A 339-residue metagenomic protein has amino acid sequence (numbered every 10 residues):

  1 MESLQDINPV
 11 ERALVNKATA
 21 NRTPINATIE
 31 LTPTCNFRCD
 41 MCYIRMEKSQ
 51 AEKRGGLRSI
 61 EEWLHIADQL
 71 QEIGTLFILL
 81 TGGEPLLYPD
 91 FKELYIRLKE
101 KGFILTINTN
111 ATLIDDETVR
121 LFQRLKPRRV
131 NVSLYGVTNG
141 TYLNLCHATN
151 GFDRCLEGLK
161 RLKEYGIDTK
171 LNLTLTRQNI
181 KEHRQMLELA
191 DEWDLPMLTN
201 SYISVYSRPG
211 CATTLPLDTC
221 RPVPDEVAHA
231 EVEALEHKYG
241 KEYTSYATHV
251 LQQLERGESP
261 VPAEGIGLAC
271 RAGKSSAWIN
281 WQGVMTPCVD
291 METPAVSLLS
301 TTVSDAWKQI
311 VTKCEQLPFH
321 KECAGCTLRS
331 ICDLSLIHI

Functional and structural regions predicted by a protein language model:
M1-T23, P260-G267, Q282-I337: Flexible mid-to-C-terminal extensions adjoining Fe-S/redox cofactors in radical SAM and related proteins
E2-R129, A230, L235: Conserved alpha-helical substructure of the radical SAM core
T28-E30, Y43, L79, N108 (+5 more regions): Short beta-strand segments
E30-R38, G273, C323-A324, R329-S330: Cysteine-centered iron-sulfur cluster-binding motifs in ferredoxin-type domains/subunits of redox enzymes
M41, R45-K48, L217, S276 (+2 more regions): Secreted/processed peptides and extracellular or luminal domains of membrane proteins
S49, L87, D115, N139 (+3 more regions): Generic structural signal for helix capping and beta-alpha/helix-loop junctions
I66, L94, L98, G158 (+2 more regions): Aromatic/hydrophobic pocket-lining residues that form π-stacking "cages" and hydrophobic walls in ligand
R124, R128, S133-Y135, G140-G273 (+2 more regions): Radical SAM enzyme [4Fe-4S]-AdoMet core and its adjacent flexible, acidic and glycine-rich loops/tails across
